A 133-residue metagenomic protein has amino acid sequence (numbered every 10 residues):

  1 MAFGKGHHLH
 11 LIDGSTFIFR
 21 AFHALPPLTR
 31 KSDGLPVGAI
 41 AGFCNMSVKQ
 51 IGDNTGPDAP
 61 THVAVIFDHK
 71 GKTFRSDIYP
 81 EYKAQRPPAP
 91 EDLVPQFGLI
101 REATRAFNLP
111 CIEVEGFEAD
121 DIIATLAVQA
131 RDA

Functional and structural regions predicted by a protein language model:
A2-A133: Noncatalytic, basic helical substrate-engagement surface that gates or grips nucleic-acid strands
